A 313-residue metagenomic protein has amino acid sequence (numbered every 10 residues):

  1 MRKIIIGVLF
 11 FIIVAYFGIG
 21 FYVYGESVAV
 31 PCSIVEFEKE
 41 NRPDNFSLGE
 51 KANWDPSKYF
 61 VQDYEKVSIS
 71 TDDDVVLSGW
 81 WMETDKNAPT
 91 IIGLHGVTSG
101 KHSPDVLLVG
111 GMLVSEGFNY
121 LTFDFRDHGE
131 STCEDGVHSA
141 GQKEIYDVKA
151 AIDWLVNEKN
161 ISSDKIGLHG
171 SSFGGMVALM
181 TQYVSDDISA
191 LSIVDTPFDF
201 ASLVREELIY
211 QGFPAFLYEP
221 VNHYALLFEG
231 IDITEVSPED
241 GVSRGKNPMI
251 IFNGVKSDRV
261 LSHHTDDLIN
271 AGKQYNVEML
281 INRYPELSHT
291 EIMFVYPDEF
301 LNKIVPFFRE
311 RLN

Functional and structural regions predicted by a protein language model:
I12-S70: An N-terminal hydrophobic leader/cap segment in hydrolases
G110-T132: Conserved alpha/beta-hydrolase
H138-K159: Alpha/beta-hydrolase active-site loop
D153-S171: Gly/Ser-rich "nucleophile elbow"/oxyanion-hole loop immediately N-terminal to the catalytic nucleophile in hydrolases
M180-I231: Hydrolase active-site cap/lid region
G245, I251-N253: Short beta-strand/loop motif that positions the catalytic acidic residue of the alpha/beta-hydrolase fold
D258-H264: Conserved alpha/beta-hydrolase "acid-adjacent" motif
L287-D298: Catalytic histidine-centered segment of alpha/beta-hydrolase-like enzymes
